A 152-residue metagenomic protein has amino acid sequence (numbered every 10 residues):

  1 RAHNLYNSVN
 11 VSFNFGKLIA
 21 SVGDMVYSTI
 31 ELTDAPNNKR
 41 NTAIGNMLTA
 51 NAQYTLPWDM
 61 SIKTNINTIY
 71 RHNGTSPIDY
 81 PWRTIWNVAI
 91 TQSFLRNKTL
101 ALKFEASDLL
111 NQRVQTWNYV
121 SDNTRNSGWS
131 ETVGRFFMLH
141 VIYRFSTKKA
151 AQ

Functional and structural regions predicted by a protein language model:
R1-H3, N37-G45, P77-T84, G128-V133: Replace "Gram-negative outer membrane beta-barrel proteins" with "bacterial and organellar outer membrane beta-barrel
R1-N67: Gram-negative outer-membrane beta-barrel transporters
N7-F15, A50-Y54, V88-Q92, F104-A106 (+1 more regions): Residues on the lipid-exposed face of transmembrane beta-strands in outer-membrane beta-barrel proteins
F15-K17, V26-I30, I66-H72, F94 (+2 more regions): Transmembrane beta-strands of outer-membrane beta-barrel pores
I30-K39, G74-P81, V114-S121, Q152: Outer-membrane beta-barrel translocator domains and adjoining extracellular loop/strand segments of Gram-negative
D59-T64, T75-P77, K98-K103, R113-V114: Extended hydrophobic-aromatic, low-complexity segments
T68, P81-S93: Transmembrane beta-barrel strand/turn architecture of Gram-negative outer membrane proteins
S93-Q152: C-terminal beta-signal and adjacent terminal beta-strands/loops of Gram-negative outer-membrane beta-barrel proteins
